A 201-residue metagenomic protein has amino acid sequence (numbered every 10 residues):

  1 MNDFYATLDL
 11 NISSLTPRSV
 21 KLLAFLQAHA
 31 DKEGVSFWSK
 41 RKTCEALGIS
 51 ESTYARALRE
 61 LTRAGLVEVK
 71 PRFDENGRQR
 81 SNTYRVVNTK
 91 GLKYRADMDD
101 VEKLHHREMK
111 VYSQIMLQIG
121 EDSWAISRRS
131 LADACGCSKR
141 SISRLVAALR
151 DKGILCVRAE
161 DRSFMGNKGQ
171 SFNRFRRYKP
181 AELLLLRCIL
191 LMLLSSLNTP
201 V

Functional and structural regions predicted by a protein language model:
M1-V201: Electropositive, intrinsically flexible nucleic-acid-contacting patches
